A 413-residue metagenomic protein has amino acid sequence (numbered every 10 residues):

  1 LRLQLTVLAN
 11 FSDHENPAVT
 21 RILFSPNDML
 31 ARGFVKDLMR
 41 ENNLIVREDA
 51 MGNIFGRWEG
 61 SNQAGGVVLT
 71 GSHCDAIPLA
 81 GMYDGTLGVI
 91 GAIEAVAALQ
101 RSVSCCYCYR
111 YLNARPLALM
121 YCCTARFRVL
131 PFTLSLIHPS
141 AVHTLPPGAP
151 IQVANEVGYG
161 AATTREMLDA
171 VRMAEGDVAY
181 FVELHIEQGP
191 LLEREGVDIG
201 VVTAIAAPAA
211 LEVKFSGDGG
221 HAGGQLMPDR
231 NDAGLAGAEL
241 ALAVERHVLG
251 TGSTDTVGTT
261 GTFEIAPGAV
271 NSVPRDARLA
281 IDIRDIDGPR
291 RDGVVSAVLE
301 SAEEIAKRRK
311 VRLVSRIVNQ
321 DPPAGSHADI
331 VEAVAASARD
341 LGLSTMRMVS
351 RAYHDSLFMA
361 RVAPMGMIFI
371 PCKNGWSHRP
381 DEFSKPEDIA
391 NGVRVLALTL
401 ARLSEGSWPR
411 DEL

Functional and structural regions predicted by a protein language model:
L1-A80, L99: Acidic/His- and Gly-rich active-site-bordering loop/insert found across diverse amide/peptide-bond hydrolases
L1-H14, G71-S72, T345-V395, L403: Zn-dependent metallopeptidase/amidohydrolase metal-coordination segment
I22-F24, T259-G268, A280-I286, R312-V331 (+2 more regions): A short beta-alpha structural unit
R47-D49, C105-C106, R165-V171, G224 (+4 more regions): Flexible, glycine/charged-enriched surface loops at secondary-structure junctions
T70-H73, L79-P116, A209-F215, H221-H247 (+3 more regions): Alpha-helical metal-binding/catalytic segments enriched in His/Glu/Asp
T124-R126, P131-P289: Midchain, well-structured core segments that form catalytic/ion-binding scaffolds
T203-I205, H221, Q225-G250, V295 (+3 more regions): His/Asp/Glu-rich mid-to-C-terminal helical/loop segments that flank catalytic regions of hydrolases
I265, R284-G288, V318-Q320, G375-D388: Short beta-alpha connecting loops at secondary-structure transitions that line or flank enzyme active sites
